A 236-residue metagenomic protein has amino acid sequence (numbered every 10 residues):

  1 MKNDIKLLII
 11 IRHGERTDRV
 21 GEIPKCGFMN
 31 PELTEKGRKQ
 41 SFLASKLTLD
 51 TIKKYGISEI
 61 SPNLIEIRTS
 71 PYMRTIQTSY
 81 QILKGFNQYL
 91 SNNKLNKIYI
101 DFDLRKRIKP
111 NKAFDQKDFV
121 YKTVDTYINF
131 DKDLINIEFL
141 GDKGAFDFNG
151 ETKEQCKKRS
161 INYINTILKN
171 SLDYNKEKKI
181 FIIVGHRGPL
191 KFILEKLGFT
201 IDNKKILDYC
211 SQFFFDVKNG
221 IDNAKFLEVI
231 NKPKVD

Functional and structural regions predicted by a protein language model:
M1-L7, L47-D50, Q88, N92 (+4 more regions): Acidic, low-complexity terminal tails and accessory targeting/binding regions of phosphate-metabolizing enzymes
N3-N96, K157, N203-Q212: Active-site-proximal alpha-helix that buttresses catalytic centers in soluble enzyme cores
L8, K25, G56, K143-A145 (+3 more regions): Disordered, low-complexity tails and leader-like regions
H13-G14, T69-Y72, D103, K179-G188: Short, well-ordered beta-to-alpha junction loops that form the rim of enzyme active sites and present histidine/acidic
G14, G37, S45, P110 (+2 more regions): Glycine-centered flexibility sites
T17, P31-E32, I82-N162, I206: Phosphate-handling substructures
C156-N175: A short, acidic, amphipathic alpha-helical segment used as a generic capping/interface helix at domain edges
N162, G185-G188, F192: Short amphipathic alpha-helical segments
